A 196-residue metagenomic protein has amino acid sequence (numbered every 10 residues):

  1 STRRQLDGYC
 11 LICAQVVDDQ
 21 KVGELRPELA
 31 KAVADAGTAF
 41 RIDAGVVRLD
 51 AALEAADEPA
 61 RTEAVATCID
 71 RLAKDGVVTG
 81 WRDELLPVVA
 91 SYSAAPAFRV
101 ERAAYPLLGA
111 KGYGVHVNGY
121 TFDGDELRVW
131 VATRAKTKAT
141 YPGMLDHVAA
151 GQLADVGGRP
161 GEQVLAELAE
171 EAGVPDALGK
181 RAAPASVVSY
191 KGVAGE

Functional and structural regions predicted by a protein language model:
S1-M144, G151-E170, V174-E196: N-terminal leader/linker segments that precede catalytic domains of diphosphate-processing enzymes
